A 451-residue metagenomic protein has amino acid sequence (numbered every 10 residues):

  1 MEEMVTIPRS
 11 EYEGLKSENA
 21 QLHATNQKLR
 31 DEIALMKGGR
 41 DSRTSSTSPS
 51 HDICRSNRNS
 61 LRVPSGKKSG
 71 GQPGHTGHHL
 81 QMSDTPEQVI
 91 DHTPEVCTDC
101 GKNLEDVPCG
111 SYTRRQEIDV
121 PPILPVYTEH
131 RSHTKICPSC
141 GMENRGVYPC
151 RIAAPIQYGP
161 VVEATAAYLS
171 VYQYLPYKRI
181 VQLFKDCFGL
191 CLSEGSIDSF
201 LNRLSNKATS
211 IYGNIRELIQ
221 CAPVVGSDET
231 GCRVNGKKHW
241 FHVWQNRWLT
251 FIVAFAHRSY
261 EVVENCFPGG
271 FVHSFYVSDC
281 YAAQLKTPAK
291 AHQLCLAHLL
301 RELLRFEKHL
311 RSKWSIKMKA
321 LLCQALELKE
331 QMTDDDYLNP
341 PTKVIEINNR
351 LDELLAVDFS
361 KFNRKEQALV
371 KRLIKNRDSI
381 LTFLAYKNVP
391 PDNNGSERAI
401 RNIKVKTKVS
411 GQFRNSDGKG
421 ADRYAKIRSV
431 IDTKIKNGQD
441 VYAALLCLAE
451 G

Functional and structural regions predicted by a protein language model:
M1-A154, D198, S227, R233: Short, flexible loop/hinge motifs at secondary-structure junctions
E2, T6, E13, A20 (+3 more regions): Catalytic center-proximal scaffold of phosphoryl-transfer enzymes
